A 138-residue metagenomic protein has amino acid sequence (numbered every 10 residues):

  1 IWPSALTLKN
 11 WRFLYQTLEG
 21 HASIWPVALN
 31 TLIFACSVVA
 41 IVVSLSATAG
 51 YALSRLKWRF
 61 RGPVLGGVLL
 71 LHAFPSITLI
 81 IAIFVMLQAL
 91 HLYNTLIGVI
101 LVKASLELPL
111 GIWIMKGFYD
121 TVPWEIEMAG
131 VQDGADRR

Functional and structural regions predicted by a protein language model:
I1-R138: A structural signal for multi-pass alpha-helical bundles of membrane permease subunits that mediate small-molecule
